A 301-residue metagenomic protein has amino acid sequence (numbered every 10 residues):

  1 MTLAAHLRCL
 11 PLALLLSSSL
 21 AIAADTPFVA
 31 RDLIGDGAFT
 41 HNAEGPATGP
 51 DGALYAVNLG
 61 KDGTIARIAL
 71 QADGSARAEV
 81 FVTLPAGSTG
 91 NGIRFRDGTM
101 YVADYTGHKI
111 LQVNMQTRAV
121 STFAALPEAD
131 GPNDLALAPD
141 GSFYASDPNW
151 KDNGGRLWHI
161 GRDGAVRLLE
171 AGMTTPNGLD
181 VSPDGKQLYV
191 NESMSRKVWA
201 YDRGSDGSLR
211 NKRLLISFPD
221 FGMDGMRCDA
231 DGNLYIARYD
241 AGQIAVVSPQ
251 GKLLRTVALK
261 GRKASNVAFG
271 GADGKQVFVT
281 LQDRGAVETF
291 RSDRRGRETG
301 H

Functional and structural regions predicted by a protein language model:
M1-P11: Bacterial N-terminal signal peptides that target proteins for export
C9-S19: Bacterial N-terminal signal peptides
A24-F39, A78, K212: A short helix->beta-strand "capping" segment at the edge of beta-propeller domains
G37-L54, L84-D104, L126-A145, N149-G154 (+4 more regions): Beta-rich, blade/repeat-based domains predominating in secreted/periplasmic proteins but also intracellular
L59-G60, Y105, P148-W150, S193 (+5 more regions): Short loop/turn segments immediately following the C-termini of beta-strands
T64-A66, K109-L111, R156-W158, K197-W199 (+2 more regions): A short loop-to-beta-strand structural motif that recurs across blades of beta-propeller domains
A69-G74, N114-R118, I160-G164, R203-D206 (+2 more regions): Short loop/turn segments that connect beta-strands within beta-propeller blades
D202-N266: Glycine/small-residue-rich hydrophobic helix-like segments
